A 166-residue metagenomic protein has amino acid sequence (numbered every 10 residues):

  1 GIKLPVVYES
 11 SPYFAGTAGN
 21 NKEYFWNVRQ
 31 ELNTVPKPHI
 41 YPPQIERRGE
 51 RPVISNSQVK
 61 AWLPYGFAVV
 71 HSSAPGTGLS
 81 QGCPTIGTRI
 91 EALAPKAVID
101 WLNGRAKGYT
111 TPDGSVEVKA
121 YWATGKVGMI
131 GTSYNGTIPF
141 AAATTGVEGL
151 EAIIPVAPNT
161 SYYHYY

Functional and structural regions predicted by a protein language model:
G1-K3, C83-E91, A97-G128, S133: Gly/Ser-rich "nucleophile elbow"/oxyanion-hole loop immediately N-terminal to the catalytic nucleophile in hydrolases
I2-F67, S72-P75, L79, T85-G87 (+3 more regions): N-terminal cap/lid subdomain of alpha/beta-hydrolase-fold enzymes
P5-V7, A68-V69, G125-G128, G149-I154: Beta-sheet entry/capping signal
Y13, Y65, V98-R105, T145 (+1 more regions): Structured segments of extracytoplasmic/periplasmic soluble domains in secreted or envelope-associated proteins
G82-P84, G114, A142, H164-Y166: Short acidic, glycine/serine/threonine-rich loops at helix termini
R105-Y109, V147, A152: Active-site-proximal cofactor/substrate-binding loop regions of enzyme domains
I130, G136-V147: Short glycine-enriched nucleophile-adjacent loop and the immediately C-terminal alpha-helix near the catalytic center
E148-T160, H164: A conserved short beta-strand
